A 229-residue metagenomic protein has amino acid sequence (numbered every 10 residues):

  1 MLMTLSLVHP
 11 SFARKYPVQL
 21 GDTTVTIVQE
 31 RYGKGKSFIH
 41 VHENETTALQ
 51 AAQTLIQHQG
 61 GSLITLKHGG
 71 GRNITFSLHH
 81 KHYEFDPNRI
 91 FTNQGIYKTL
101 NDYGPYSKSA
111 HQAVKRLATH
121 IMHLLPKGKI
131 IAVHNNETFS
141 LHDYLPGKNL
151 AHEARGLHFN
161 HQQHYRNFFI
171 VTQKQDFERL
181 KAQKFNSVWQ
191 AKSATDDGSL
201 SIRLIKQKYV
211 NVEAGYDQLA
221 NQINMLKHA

Functional and structural regions predicted by a protein language model:
M1-S6: Bacterial N-terminal signal peptides
H9-A229: Structured catalytic-domain cores with a bias toward divalent-metal coordination
